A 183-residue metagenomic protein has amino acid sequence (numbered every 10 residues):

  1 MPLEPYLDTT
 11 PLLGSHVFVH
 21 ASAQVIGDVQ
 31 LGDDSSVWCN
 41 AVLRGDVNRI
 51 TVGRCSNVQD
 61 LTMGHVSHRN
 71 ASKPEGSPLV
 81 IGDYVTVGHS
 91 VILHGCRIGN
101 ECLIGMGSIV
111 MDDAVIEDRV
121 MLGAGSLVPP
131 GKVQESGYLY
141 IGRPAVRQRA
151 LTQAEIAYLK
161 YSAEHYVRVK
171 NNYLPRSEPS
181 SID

Functional and structural regions predicted by a protein language model:
M1-L12, D46-L79, H89-S90, H94-D183: Glycine-rich hexapeptide-repeat left-handed beta-helix
M1-V37: N-terminal segments that cap or nucleate solenoid repeat domains
T86: Short proline/glycine- and basic residue-enriched helix-capping loop/turn segments at helix->loop/beta transitions
